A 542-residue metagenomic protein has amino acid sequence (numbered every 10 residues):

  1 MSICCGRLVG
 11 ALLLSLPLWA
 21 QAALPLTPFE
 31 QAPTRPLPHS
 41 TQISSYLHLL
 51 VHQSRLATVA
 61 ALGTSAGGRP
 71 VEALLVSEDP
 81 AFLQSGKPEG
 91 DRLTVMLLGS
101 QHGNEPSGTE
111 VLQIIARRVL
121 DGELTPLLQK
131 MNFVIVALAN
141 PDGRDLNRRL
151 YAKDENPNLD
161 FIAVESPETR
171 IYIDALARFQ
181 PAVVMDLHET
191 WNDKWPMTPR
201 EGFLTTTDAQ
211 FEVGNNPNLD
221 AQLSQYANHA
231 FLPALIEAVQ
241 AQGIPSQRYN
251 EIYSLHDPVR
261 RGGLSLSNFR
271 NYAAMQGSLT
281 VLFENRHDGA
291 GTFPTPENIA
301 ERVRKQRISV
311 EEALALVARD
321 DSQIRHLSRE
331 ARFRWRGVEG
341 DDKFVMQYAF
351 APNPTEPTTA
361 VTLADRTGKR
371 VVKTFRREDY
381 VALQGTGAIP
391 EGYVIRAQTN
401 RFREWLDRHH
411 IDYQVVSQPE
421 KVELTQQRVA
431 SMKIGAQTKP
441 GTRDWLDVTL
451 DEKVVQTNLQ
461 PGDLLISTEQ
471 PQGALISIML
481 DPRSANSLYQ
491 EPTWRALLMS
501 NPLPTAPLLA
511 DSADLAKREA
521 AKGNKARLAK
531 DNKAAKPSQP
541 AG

Functional and structural regions predicted by a protein language model:
C4-C5, Q21-G542: Structured catalytic-domain cores with a bias toward divalent-metal coordination
R7-W19: Bacterial N-terminal signal peptides
